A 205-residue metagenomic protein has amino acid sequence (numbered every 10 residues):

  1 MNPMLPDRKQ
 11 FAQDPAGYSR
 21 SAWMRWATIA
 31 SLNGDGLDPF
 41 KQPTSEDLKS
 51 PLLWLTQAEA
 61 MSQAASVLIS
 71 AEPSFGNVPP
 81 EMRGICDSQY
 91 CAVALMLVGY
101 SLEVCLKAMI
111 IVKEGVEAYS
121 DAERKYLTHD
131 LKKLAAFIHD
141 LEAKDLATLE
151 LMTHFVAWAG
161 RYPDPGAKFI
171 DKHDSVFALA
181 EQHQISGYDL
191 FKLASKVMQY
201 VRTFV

Functional and structural regions predicted by a protein language model:
P3-E59, S66, E114-V205: Long, charged low-complexity segments
K41-M82, L97, V104-K113: Short, contiguous, well-structured surface segments enriched in hydrophobic/aromatic residues
E72, P79-P80, G84-Y90, K107-A136: Acidic/polar-rich alpha-helix caps and helix-coil junctions
C86-Y100: Alpha-helical scaffold segments that form or flank carboxylate-/histidine-based iron centers
G99-M109, F137-D145: Short, Lys/Arg-enriched charge-dense amphipathic segments
